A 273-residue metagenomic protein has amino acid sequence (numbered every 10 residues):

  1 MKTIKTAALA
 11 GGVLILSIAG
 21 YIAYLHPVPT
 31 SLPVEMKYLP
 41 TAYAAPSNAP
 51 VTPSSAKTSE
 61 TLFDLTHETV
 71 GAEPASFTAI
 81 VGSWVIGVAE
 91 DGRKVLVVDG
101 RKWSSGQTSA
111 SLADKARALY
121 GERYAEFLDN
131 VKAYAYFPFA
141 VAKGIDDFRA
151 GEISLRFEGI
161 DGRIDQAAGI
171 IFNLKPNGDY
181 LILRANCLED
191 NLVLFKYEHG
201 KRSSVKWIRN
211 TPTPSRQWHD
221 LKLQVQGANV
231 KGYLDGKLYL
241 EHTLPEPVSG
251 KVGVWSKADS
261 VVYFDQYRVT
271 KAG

Functional and structural regions predicted by a protein language model:
M1-G12: N-terminal Sec-pathway targeting helices
M36, P40, P46-A56, P247-G273: Ligand-recognition surfaces built from glycine- and aromatic
M36-V81, G100-Q107: Extracellular carbohydrate-recognition regions
L65, I153-L155, Q217-Q226, V230-G232: Short tryptophan-centered beta-strand motifs in secreted/extracellular beta-sheet-rich domains of glycan-recognition
A72-Y120: Extracellular glycan-recognition surfaces and repeat-rich motifs
K102-L112, A116-V193, Y197: Secretory/extracellular carbohydrate-interaction modules and structurally similar beta-sandwich "look-alikes"
H199-D220: Short, aromatic/His-centered strand-loop micro-motif at the edge of beta-sheets
Y233-G253: Short, solvent-exposed beta-strand-to-loop segments that form ligand-recognition rims of beta-rich domains
